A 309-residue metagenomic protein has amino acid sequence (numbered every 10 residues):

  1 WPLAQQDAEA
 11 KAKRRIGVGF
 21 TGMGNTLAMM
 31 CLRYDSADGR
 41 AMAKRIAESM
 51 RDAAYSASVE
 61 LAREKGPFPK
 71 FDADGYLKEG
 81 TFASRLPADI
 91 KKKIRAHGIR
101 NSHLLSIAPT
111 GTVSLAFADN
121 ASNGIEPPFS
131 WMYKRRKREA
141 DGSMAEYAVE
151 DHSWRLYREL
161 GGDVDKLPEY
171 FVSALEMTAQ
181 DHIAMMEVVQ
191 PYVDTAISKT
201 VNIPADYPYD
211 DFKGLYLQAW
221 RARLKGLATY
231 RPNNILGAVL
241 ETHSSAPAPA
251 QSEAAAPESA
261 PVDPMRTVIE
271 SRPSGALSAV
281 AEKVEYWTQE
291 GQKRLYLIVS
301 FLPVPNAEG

Functional and structural regions predicted by a protein language model:
W1-D7, K11, R15, R33-T110 (+2 more regions): Internal maturation/activation junctions in enzymes
E9-C31, A184: Core structural elements
I16-T21, D52, Y192-V193: Short acidic alpha-helix initiation/capping motifs at coil-to-helix transition points, especially at protein N-termini
T26-R33, S49, A53-F68, L156-D163 (+4 more regions): Change "in soluble alpha/beta enzymes" to "in soluble alpha/beta proteins
G80-S84, K93-R100, L105-V239, S244-P247 (+1 more regions): Catalytic alpha/beta core of large soluble enzyme barrels
S84, A88-A96, E241-F301: Short, Gly/Pro- and small/polar-rich lid/capping loops
